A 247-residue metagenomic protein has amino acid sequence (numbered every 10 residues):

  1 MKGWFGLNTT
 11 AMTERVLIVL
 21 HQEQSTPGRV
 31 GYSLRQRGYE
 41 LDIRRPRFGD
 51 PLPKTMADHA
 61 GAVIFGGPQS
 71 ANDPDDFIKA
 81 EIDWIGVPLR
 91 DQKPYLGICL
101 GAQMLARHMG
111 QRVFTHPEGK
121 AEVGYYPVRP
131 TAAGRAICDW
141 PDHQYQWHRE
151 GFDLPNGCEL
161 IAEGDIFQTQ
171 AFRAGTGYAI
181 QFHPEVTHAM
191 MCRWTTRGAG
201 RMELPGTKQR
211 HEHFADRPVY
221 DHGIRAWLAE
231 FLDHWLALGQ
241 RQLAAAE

Functional and structural regions predicted by a protein language model:
M1-A11: N-terminal amphipathic/basic-hydrophobic helices that include classical n-h-c signal peptides and signal-anchor
M12-L17: Extreme N-terminal starter segment of soluble prokaryotic enzymes
V19-H21, P46, L100: Cofactor-binding loop segments of dinucleotide-utilizing enzymes, especially the Rossmann-like FAD- and NAD(P)+-binding
Q24-R29: Short N-terminal binding/cap micro-motifs at the start of the first secondary-structure element
Y32-L96: Flexible gly/pro-rich beta->alpha loop and the following alpha-helix that scaffold active-site loops
P88-R112: Catalytic nucleophile loop
M109-A189: Pocket-forming structural segment of enzyme catalytic cores
V186-E247: Acyltransferase
